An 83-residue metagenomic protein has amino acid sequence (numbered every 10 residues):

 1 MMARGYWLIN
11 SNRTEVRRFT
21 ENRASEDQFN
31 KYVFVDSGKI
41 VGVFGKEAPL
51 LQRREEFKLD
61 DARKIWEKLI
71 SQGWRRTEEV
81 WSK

Functional and structural regions predicted by a protein language model:
M1-K83: Terminus-proximal functional modules
